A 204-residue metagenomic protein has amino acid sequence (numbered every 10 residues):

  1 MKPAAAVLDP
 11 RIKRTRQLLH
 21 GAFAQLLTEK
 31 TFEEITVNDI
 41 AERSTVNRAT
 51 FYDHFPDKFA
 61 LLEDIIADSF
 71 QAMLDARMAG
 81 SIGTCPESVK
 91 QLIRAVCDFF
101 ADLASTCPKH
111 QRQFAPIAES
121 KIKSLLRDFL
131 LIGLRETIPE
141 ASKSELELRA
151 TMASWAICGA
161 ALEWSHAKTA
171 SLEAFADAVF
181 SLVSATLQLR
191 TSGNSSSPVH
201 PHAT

Functional and structural regions predicted by a protein language model:
K2, I132-R135, E163-T204: C-terminal peripheral helix-coil segments that are non-catalytic and often amphipathic
P3-D9: Short Lys/Arg-rich basic patches
T15, L19-L27, S69, M73 (+3 more regions): Short hydrophobic clusters on alpha-helical segments that form packing/core surfaces in small helical domains
L26-A60: Helix-turn-helix
T36-V37, I65-L74: Short, basic, alpha-helical segments at the C-terminal edge of helix-turn-helix-like DNA-binding modules
R77-K109: Hydrophobic alpha-helical connector segments
Q91-R94, Q113-E140, S144-W155, S184: Amphipathic alpha-helical packing segments from all-alpha helical-bundle domains
